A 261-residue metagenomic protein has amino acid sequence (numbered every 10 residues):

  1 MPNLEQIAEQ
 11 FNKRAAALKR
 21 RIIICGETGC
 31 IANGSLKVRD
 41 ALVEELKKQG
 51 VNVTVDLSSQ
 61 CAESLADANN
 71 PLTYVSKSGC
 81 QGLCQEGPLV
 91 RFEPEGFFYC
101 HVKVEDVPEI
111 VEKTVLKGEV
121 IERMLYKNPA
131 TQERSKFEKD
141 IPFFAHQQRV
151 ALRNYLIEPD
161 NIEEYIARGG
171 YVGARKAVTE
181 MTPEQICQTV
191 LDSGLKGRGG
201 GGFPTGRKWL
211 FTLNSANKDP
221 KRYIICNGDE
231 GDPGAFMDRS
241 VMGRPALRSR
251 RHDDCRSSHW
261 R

Functional and structural regions predicted by a protein language model:
M1-R261: Feature of Fe-S/electron-transfer and energy-metabolism proteins that preferentially highlights extended coupling
